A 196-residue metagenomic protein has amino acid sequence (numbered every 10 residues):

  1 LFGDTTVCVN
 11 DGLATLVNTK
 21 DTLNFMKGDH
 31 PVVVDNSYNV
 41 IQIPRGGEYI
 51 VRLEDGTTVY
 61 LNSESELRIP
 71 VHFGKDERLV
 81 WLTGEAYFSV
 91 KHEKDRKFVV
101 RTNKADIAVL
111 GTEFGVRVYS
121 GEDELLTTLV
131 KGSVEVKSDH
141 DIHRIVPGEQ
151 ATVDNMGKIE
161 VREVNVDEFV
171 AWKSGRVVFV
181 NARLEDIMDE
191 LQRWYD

Functional and structural regions predicted by a protein language model:
L1-D196: A residue-level detector for the "anchor" residue at the start of short, highly conserved motifs
